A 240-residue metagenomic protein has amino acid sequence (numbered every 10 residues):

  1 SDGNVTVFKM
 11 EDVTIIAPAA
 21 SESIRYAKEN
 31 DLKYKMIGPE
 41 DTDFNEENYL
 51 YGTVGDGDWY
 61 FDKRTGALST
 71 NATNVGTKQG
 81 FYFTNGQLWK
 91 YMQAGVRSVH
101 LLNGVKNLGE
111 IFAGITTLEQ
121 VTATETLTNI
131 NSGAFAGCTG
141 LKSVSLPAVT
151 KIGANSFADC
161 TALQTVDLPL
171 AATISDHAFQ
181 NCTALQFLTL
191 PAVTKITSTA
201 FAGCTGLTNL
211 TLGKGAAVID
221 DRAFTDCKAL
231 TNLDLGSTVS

Functional and structural regions predicted by a protein language model:
S1, E11-S21, K35-G38, G66-N74 (+7 more regions): Structural signature of tandem-repeat unit edges
D2-N4, F112-A113: A short alpha-helix capping/helix-coil boundary motif
E22-L32, I37, D43-T117, A136 (+1 more regions): Surface-exposed repetitive/solenoidal architectures
E110-I111, N131-A134, G153-S156, S175-A178 (+2 more regions): Consensus positions within tandem repeat domains that build extended binding/scaffold surfaces
